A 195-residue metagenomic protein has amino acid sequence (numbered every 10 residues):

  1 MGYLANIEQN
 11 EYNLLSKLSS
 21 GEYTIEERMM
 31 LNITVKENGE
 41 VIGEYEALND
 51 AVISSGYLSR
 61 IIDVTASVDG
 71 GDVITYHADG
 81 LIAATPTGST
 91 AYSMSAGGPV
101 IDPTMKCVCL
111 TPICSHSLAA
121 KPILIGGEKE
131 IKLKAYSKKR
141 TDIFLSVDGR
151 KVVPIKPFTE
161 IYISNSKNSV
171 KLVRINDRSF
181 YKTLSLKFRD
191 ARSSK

Functional and structural regions predicted by a protein language model:
G2-D79: Catalytic core of DAGKc-family lipid kinases
L4-N6, S93-S95, A120, V173: Short glycine-/acidic-enriched loop or helix-start segments at secondary-structure transitions that form or flank
A5-Y12, P99-V100, T104, R178: Short, conserved loop/turn and helix-capping segments at secondary-structure boundaries that abut family-defining
E27-L31, A47-N49, R60-V64, D79-L81 (+5 more regions): A generic structural signal for short beta-strands and their flanking turns/coil linkers
V35, T85, N165: Flexible glycine-/small-residue-rich
I53, D69-D72, K121-K195: ATP/nucleoside-binding phosphotransfer catalytic cores, i.e., glycine-rich phosphate-binding loops
R60, S89-Y92, S117-L118, R140-T141 (+1 more regions): Short, acidic Gly/Pro/Ser/Thr-rich loop/turn segments
T75-A78, A83-A119: Gly/Ser/Thr-rich active-site loops/lids in small-molecule metabolic enzymes that frequently grip phosphoryl groups
